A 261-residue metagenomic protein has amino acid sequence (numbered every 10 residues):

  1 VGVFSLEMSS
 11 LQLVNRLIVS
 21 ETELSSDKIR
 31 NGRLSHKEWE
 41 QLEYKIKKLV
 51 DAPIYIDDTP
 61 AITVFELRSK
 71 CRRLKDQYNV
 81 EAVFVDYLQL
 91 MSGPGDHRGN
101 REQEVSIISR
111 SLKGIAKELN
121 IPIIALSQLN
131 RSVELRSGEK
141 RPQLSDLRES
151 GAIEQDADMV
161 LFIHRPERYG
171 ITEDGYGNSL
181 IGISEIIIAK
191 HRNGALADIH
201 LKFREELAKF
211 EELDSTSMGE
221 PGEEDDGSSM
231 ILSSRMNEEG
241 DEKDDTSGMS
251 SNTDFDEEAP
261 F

Functional and structural regions predicted by a protein language model:
V1-N79, G93, I199, K243: Cytosolic-facing regulatory segments adjacent to core modules
G2-L6, V80-L126: Helical hairpin unit composed of two closely spaced alpha helices linked by a short loop
F4-S5, D57-D58, A125-L126, F162-R165: Conserved beta-strand segments of the P-loop GTPase G domain that flank and frequently precede/overlap
S9-L13, S25, L34-K45, P60-L67 (+7 more regions): Helical mechanochemical/support elements of P-loop NTPase systems and associated helical scaffolds
Q12-L13, L90-P94, S132-R136: Short acidic/His/Gly/Ser-rich catalytic and metal-binding motifs that mark active-site loops of diverse hydrolases
A52-D57, H97-R98, L129-G138: Short, basic, glycine/proline-bearing loop/turn elements
F65-V80, R110-L119, S132-F261: C-terminal regions of RecA-like/P-loop NTPase motor modules
L88, L129, R165: Flexible loop residues that form catalytic and substrate-binding hotspots at small-molecule/glycan-binding clefts
